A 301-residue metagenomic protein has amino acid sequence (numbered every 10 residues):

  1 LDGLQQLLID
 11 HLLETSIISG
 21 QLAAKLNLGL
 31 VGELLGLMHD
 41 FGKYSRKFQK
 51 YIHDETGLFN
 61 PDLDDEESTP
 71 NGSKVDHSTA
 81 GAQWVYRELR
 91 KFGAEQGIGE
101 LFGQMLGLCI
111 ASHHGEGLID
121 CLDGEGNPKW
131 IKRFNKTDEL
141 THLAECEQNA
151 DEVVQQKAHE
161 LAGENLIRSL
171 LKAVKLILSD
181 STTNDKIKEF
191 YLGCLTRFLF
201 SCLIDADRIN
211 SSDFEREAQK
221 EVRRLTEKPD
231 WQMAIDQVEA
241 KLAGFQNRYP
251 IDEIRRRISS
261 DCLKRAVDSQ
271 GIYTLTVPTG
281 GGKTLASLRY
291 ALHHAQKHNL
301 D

Functional and structural regions predicted by a protein language model:
L1-D2, L7-A240: Accessory nucleic-acid engagement/destabilization modules that flank
L4-L12, N71, R248-S259, G280-G281: Short acidic-aromatic active-site loops that bind/stabilize oxyanions
I18, D261, Y290-A291: Short, hydrophobic/aromatic alpha-helical segments in well-folded domains
V31, I272-T274, D301: Residue-level preference for the first positions of well-ordered beta-strands
A240-T276: Conserved pre-motif I regulatory segment
S269-L292: Walker A/P-loop
Y290-D301: Conserved SF1/SF2 helicase motif Ia
